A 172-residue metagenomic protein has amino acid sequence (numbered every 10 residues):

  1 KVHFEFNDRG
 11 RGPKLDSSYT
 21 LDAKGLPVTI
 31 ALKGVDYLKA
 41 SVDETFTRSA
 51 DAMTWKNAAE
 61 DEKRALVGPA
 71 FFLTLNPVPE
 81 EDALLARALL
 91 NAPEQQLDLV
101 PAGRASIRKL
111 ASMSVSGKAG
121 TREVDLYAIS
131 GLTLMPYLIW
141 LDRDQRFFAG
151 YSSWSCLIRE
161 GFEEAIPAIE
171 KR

Functional and structural regions predicted by a protein language model:
K1, E5, R9-G12, S18-D22 (+1 more regions): Gly/Pro-enriched, hydrophobic low-complexity segments that function as extracytoplasmic propeptides/linkers
K1-N57, A119, G131: N-terminal mature ectodomain segment of secretory-pathway/periplasmic proteins
Y37-I129, D144, F148-Y151, C156-E160 (+1 more regions): Solvent-exposed helix/loop surface patches that form functional interfaces
